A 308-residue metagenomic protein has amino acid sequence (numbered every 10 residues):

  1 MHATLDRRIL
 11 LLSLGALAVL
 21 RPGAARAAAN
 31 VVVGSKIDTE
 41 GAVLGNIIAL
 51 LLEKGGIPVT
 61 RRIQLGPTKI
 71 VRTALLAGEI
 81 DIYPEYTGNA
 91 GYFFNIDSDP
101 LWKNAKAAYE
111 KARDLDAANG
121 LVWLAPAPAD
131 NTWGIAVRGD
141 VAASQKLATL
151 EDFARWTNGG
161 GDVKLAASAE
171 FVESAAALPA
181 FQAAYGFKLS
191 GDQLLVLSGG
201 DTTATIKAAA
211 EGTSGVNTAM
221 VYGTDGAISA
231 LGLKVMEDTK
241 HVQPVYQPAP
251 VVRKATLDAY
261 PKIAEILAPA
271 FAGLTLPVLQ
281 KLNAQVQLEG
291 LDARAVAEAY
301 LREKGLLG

Functional and structural regions predicted by a protein language model:
H2, I9-A27: N-terminal export signals
A28-E40, V59-R62, G161-A166: Short, well-ordered beta-strand elements
T39-P58, P179, A183-Y185: Short, polar/charged alpha-helical segment
Q64-T68, G78-G91, A108, S168 (+3 more regions): Beta->alpha turn/N-cap motifs
F94-L124, K188, T213-G215, G226-K240: Ligand-binding "clamshell"
K106-K164, A272-L276: A conserved helix-loop-strand patch within extracytoplasmic ligand-binding domains of the periplasmic binding
W133-A143, Y246-Y260: A bilobed periplasmic-binding-protein/Venus flytrap-type ligand-binding module shared by bacterial periplasmic
G159-D238: Ligand-binding pocket segment of bilobal, Venus flytrap-like solute-binding proteins
